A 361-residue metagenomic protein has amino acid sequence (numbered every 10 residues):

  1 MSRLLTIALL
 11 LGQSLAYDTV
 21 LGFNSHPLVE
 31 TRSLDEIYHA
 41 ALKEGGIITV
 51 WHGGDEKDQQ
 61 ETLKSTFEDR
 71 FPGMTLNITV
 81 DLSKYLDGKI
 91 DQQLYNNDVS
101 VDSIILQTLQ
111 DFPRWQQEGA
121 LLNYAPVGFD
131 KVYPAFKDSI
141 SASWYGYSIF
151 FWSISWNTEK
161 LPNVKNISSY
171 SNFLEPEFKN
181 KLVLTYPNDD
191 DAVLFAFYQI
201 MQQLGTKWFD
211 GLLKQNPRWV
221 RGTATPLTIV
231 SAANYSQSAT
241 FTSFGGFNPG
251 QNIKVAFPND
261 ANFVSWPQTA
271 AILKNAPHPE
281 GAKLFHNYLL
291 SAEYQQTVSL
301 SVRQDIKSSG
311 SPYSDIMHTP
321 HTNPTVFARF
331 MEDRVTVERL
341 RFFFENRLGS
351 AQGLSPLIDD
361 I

Functional and structural regions predicted by a protein language model:
M1-D18: Fungal secretory targeting signals
Y17-L34, E44-T62: Extracytoplasmic "Venus flytrap"
T49-S65, N77-D87, D91, D98-Y235: Extracytoplasmic ligand-binding site segments that recognize negatively charged/polar headgroups
L63, W208, Q268, P277-L289 (+1 more regions): Short amphipathic alpha-helical coupling segments at ligand-binding clamshell hinges and other catalytic/signaling
Q110-R114, N234-A256: A ligand-binding cleft/hinge motif common to bilobed small-molecule-binding domains
Y133-F136, I149-F151, F209-L213, W219-V220 (+1 more regions): Periplasmic-binding protein-like
S153-K160, W266-H278, T297-S301: A bilobed periplasmic-binding-protein/Venus flytrap-type ligand-binding module shared by bacterial periplasmic
Y288, A292-I361: Extracellular/periplasmic juxtamembrane helices and adjacent flexible linkers that interface with membrane partners
